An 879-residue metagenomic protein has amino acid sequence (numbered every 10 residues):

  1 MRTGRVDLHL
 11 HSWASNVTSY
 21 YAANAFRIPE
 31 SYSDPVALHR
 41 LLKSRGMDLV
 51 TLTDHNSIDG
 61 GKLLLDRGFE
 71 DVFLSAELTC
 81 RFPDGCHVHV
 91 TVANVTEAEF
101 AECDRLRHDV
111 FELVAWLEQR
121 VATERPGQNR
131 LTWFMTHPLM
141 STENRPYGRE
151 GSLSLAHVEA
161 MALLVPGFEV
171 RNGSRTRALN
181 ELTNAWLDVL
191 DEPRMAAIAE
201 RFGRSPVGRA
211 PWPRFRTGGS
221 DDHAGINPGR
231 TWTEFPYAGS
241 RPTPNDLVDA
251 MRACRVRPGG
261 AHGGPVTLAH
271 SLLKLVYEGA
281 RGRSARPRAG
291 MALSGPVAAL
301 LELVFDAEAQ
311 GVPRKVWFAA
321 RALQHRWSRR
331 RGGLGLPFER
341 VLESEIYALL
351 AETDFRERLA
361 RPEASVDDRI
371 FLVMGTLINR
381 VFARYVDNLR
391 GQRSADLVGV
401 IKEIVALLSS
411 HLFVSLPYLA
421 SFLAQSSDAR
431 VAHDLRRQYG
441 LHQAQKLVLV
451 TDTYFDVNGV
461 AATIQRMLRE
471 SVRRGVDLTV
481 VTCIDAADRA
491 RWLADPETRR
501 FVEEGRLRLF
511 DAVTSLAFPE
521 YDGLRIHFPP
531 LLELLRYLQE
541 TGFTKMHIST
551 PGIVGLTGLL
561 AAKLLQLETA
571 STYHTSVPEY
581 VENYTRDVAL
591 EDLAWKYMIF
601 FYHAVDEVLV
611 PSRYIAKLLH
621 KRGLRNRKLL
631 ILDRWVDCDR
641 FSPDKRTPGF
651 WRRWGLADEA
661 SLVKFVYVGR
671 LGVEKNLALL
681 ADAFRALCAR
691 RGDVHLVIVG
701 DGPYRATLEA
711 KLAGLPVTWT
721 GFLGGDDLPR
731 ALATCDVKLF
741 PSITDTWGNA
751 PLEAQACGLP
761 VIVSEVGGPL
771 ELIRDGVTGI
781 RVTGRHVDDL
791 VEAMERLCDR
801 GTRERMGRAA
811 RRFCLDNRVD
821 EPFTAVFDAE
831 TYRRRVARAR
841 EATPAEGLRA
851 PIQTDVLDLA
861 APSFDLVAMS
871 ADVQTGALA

Functional and structural regions predicted by a protein language model:
M1-G85, I226: An N-terminally biased module of ancient metal coordination in phosphate/nucleic-acid-related enzymes
M1-P29, A98-T233: Domain-core and long-helix interface of multi-subunit machines
L449, A657-K675, A681-R685: Conserved donor-binding/catalytic core segment of Leloir-type glycosyltransferases
Y614, W635: Carbohydrate-associated surface elements
A706-D726: Nucleotide-activated donor-binding/catalytic signature segment of Leloir-type glycosyltransferases, i.e., the conserved
I743: Aromatic "clamp/platform" in nucleotide-sugar-dependent glycosyltransferases that forms part of the donor/acceptor
P760-V763: Short hydrophobic beta-strand element within catalytic cores of glycosyltransferases and related nucleotide-activated
D775-G776, I780-V787, E795-G801: Conserved acidic donor-binding segment of nucleotide-sugar-dependent glycosyltransferases
